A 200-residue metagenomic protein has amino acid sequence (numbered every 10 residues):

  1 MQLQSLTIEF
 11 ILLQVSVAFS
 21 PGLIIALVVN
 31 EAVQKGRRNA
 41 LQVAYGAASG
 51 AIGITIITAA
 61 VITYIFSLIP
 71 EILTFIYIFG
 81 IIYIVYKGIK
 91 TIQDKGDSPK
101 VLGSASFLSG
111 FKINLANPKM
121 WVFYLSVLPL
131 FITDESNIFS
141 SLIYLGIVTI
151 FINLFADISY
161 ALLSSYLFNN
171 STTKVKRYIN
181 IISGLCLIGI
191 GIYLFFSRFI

Functional and structural regions predicted by a protein language model:
Q2-S67, E71, S126-L145, I150 (+1 more regions): Juxtamembrane transmembrane-helix termini in multi-pass membrane transport proteins
V15, F19, I52-G53, I89 (+4 more regions): Hydrophobic/aromatic residues within the transmembrane alpha-helices of Major Facilitator Superfamily
L41, F107-L115: A short amphipathic helical element positioned immediately N-terminal to and/or at the very start of a transmembrane
A47-G50, K112-V122, S183: Select subsegments of transmembrane alpha-helices in polytopic membrane proteins, especially boundary-proximal
T55-A59, A116-V127, L187-I200: Hydrophobic alpha-helical transmembrane segments in multi-pass integral membrane proteins
F66-G96, N153-A156, Y160, S164 (+1 more regions): Selective transmembrane alpha-helices of multi-pass membrane proteins
Q93-S106: Flexible cytoplasmic inter-helical loops of multi-pass small-molecule transporters
